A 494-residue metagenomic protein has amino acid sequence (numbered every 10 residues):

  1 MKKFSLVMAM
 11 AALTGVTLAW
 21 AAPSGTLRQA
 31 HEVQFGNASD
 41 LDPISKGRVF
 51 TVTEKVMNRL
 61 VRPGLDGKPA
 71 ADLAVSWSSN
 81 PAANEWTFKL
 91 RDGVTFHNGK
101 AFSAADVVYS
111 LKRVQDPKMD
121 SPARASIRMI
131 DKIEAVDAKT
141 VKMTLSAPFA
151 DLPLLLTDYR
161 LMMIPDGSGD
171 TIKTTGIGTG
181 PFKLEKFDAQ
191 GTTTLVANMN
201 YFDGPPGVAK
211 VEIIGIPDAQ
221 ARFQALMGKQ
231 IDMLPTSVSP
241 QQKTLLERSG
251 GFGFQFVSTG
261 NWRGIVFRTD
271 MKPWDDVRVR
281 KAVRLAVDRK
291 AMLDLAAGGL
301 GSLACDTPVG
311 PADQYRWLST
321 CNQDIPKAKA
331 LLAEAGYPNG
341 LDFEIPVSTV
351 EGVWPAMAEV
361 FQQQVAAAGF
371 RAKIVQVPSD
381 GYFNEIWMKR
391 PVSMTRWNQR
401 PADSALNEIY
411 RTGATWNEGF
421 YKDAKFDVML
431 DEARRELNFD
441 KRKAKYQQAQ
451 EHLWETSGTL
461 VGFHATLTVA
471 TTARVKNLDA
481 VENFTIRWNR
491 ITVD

Functional and structural regions predicted by a protein language model:
Q29, D313, K329, A333-Q399 (+2 more regions): Ligand/substrate-recognition segments at binding pockets and active sites
A30-P81, K112, I177-T179: N-terminal lobe/hinge region of extracytoplasmic solute-binding protein
L65-K68, F149, T157-P206, K210 (+3 more regions): Gly/Pro-rich hinge or "lid" segments in bacterial periplasmic/extracellular proteins
K89, A123-P165: Surface-exposed binding/hinge segments that line and control ligand-binding clefts or catalytic entry sites
D170, N198-T244, Q362, R371: Ligand-site clamp/hinge motif
G298-E334, E351-W354: Structural transition elements
A367, R371-Y382, N407-A473, D494: Extracytoplasmic/peripheral linker and loop segments enriched in polar/acidic and small residues with frequent Thr/Pro
V469-D494: Long beta-strand-rich cores associated with HINT superfamily self-processing modules
